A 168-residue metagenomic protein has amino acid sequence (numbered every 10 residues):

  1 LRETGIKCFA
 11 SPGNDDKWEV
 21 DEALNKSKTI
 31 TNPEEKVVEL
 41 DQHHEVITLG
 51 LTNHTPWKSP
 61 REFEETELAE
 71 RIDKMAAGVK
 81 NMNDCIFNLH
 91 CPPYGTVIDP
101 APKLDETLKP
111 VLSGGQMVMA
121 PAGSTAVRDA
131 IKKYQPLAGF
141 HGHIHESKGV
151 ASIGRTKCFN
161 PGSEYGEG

Functional and structural regions predicted by a protein language model:
L1-D41: Core catalytic region of metal-dependent phosphoesterases/phosphodiesterases, especially metallo-beta-lactamase-like
F9, H43, A101-G168: Conserved beta-sheet core of the metallophosphoesterase superfamily
G13-N14, H90, G142-H143: Active-site glycine-centered loops adjacent to acidic/histidine catalytic or metal-binding residues that shape
E19-V20, T55-W57, Y94-D99: Short acidic/glycine-rich loop or secondary-structure boundary segments that cap or lie
Q42-I86, D105-E106, G114-T125: Binuclear metal-dependent hydrolase catalytic cores centered on His/Asp/Glu-rich metal-binding motifs
F87-L104: Short, solvent-exposed beta-strand-terminating loops
